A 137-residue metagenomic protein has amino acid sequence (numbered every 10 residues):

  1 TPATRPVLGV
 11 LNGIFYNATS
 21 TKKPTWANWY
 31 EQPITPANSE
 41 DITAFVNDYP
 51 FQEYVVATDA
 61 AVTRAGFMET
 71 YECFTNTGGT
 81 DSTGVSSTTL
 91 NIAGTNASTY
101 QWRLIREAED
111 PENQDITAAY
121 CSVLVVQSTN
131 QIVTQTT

Functional and structural regions predicted by a protein language model:
T1-T137: Surface-exposed, low-hydrophobicity beta-strand/loop segments enriched in small/polar/acidic residues
